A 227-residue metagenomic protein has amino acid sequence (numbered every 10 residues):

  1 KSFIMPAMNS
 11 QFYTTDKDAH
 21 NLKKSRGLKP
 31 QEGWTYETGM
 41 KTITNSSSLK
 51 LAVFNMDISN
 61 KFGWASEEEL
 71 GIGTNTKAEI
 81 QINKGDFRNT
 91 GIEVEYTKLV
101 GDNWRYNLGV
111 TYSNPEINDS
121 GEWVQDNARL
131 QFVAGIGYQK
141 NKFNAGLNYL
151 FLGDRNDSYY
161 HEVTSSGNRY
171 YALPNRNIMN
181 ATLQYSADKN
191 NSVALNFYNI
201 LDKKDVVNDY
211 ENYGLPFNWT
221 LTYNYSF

Functional and structural regions predicted by a protein language model:
K1-E37, S48, V53-E79, L150-T164 (+2 more regions): Surface-exposed extracellular loop regions of Gram-negative outer-membrane beta-barrel proteins, predominantly
L22-K24, W34, A78, T90 (+3 more regions): Exposed loop/turn and edge beta-strand positions of beta-sandwich/beta-sheet ligand-binding modules
L28-E32, S59, K84-R88, D126-R129 (+2 more regions): Short sequence motifs at beta-strands and strand-loop junctions characteristic of Gram-negative outer-membrane
G39-K41: Hydrophobic transmembrane alpha-helices and their helix-loop junctions in integral membrane proteins
A52, S165-L173, M179-Q184, N191: Short, glycine/charged-rich beta-strand-loop motifs at protein surfaces that mediate ligand recognition and catalysis
F54-D57, N75-H161, S186-S192, L201 (+2 more regions): Gram-negative outer-membrane beta-barrel transporters
L215-F227: Outer-membrane beta-barrel "beta-signal"
